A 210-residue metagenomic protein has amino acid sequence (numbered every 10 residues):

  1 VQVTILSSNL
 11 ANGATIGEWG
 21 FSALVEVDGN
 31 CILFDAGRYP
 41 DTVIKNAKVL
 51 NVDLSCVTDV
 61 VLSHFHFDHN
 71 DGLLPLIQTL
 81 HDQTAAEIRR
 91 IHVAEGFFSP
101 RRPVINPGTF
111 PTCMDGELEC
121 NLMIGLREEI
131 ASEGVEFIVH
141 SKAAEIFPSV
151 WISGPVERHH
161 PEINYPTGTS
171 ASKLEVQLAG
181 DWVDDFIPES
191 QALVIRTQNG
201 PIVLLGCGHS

Functional and structural regions predicted by a protein language model:
Q2-L50, F186, S190-H209: Conserved beta-strand hairpin/beta-sheet module of binuclear metal-dependent hydrolase folds, prominently
S8-L10, A36-R38, F65, E95-F97 (+3 more regions): Active-site metal-binding loops of divalent metal-dependent hydrolases
L33, D59-S63, A94, I202-L205: Short glycine-rich or small-residue beta-strand-to-loop segments that form or flank ligand, phosphate, metal/Fe-S
D41, H66-N70, F98-P100, A144-E145 (+1 more regions): Active-site environment of divalent metal-dependent phosphoester hydrolases
D41-V93: Active-site metal-binding motif and surrounding structural segment of the metallo-beta-lactamase
D53, F137-I146: Short acidic low-complexity segments
T84, I88-H140: Hydrophobic alpha-helical segments and helix pairs
I105-I124, K142-T197: Active-site-proximal loop/helix segment associated with metal-binding centers of metalloenzymes
